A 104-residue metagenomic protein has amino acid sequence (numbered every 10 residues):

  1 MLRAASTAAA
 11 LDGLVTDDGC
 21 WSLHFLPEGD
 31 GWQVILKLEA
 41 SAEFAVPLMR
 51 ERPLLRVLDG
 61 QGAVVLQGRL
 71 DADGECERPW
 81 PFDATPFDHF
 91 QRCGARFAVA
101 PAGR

Functional and structural regions predicted by a protein language model:
M1-G31: Transition segment at domain starts
M1-L11, R69, P79-P81, H89-G94: Gly-Asp-aromatic-enriched flexible segments
W32-A40: Short, well-ordered beta-strand segments enriched in hydrophobic/aromatic residues
L36, V64-A84: Glycine-centered loop-to-beta-strand initiation motif
E39-P47: Short amphipathic, basic-aromatic surface patches that mediate peripheral association with negatively charged
E43, R69, A100-A102: Short, conserved sequence motifs used for protein processing/export or organelle targeting and for catalysis
R50-V64, R96-F97: Extended low-complexity, serine/threonine- and proline-enriched intrinsically disordered segments
L55, A84-R104: Short, aromatic- and glycine-rich surface loops/edge beta-strands on solvent-exposed regions
